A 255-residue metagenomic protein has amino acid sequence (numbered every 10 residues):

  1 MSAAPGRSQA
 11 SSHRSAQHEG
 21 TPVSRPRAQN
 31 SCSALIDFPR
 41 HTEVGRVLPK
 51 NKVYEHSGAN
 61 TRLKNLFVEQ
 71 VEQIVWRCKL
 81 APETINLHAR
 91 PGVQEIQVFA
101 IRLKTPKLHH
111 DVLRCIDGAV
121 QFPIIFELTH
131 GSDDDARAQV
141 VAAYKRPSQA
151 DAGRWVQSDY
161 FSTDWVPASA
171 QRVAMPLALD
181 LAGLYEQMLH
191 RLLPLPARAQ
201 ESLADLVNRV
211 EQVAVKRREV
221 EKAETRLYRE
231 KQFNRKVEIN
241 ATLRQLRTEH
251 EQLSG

Functional and structural regions predicted by a protein language model:
S2-D133: N-terminal, leucine/charged-rich tether regions that mediate assembly and partner docking in large macromolecular
H109-A199: Extended assembly-interface/linker segments at domain junctions
R198-D205, E224: Short, local alpha-helical segments
S202, L206-R209, K216, Q232: Amphipathic alpha-helical coiled-coil segments and their boundaries
A214, R218-T225: Charged, heptad-repeat coiled-coil alpha-helices that serve as long linker/dimerization "arms" in large NTP-dependent
L227-E230: Secondary-structure edge/capping motif, primarily at the C-terminal ends of alpha-helices and the immediately following
F233-R244: Short, charged, amphipathic alpha-helical segments
L246-G255: Amphipathic alpha-helical coiled-coil segments
